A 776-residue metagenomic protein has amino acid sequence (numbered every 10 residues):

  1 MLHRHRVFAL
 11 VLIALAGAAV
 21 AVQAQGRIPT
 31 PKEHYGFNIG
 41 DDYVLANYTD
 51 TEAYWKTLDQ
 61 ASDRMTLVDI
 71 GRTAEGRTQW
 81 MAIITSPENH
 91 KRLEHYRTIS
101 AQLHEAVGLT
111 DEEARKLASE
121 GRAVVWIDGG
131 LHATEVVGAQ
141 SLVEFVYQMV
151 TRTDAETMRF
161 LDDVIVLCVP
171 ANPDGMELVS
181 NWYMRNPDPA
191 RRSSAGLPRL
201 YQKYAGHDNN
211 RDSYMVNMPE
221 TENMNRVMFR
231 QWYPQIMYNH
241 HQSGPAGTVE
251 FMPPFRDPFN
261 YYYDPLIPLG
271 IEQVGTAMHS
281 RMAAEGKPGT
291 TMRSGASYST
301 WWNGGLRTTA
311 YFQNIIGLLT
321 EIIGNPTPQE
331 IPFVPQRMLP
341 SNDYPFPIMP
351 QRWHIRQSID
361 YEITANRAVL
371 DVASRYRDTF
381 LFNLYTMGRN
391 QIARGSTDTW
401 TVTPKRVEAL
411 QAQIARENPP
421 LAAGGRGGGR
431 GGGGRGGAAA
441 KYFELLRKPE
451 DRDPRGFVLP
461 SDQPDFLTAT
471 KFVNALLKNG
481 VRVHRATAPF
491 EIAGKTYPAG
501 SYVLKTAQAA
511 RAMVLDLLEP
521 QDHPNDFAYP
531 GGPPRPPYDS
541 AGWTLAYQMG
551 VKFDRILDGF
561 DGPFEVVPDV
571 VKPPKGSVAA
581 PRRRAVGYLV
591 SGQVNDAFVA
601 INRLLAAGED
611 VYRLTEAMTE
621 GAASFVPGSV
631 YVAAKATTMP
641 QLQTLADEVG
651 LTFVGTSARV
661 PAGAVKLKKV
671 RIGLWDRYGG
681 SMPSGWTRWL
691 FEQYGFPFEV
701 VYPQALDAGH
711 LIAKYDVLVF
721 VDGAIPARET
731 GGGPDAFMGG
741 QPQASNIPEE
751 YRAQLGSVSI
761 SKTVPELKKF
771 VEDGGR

Functional and structural regions predicted by a protein language model:
M1-V11: Bacterial N-terminal signal peptides that target proteins for export
A9-A19: Bacterial N-terminal signal peptides
A21-Q23: Glycan-association/targeting regions that enable binding to alpha-glucans and other polysaccharides
Q25-V164, A205-G206, R211-D212, N217-P219 (+5 more regions): Intrinsic-disorder/low-complexity accessory segments
L131-A133, V169-G175, M215, G244: Acidic, glycine-rich active-site loops and adjacent beta-strand->loop/helix elements that engage anionic groups
L161-V166, A171-R211: Divalent-metal coordination cores built from histidine and acidic residues
Y238: Active-site beta-loop-alpha substructure in enzyme catalytic cores, prototypically the cysteine-centered nucleophile
S243-G244, A724: Flexible, active-site-proximal loop/turn residues at the rims of small-molecule/cofactor binding pockets and catalytic
